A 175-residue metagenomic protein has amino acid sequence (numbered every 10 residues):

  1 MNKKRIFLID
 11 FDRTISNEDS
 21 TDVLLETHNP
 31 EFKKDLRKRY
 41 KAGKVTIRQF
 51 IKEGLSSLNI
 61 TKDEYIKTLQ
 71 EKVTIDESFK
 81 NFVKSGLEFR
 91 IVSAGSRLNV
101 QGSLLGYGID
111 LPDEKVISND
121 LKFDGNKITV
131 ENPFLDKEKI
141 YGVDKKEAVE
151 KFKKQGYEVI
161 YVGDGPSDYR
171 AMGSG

Functional and structural regions predicted by a protein language model:
N2-G108, D113-D120: Alpha-helical substrate-recognition element adjacent to the catalytic core
E77-R90, G95-G175: C-terminal cap/substrate-recognition subdomain and adjoining C-terminal extension of metal-dependent phosphatase-like
